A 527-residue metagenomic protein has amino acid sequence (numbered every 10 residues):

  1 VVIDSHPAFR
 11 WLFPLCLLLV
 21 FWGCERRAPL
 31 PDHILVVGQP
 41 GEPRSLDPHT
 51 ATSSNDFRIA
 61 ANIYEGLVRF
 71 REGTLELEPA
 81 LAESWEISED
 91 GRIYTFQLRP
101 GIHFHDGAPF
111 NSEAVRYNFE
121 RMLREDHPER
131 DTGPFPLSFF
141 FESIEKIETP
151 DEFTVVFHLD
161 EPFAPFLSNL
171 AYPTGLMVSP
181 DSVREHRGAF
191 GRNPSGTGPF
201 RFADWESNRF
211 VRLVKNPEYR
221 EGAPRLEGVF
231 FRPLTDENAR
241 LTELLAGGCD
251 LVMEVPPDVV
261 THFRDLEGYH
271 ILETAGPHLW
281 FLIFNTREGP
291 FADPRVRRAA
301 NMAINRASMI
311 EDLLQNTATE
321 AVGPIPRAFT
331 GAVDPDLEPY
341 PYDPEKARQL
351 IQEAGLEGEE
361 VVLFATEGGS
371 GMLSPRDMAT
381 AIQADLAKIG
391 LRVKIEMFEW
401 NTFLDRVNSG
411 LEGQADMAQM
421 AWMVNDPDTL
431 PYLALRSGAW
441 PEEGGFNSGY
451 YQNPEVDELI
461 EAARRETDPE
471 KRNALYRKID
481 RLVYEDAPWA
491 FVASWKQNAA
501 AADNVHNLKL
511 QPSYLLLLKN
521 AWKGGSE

Functional and structural regions predicted by a protein language model:
E25-A28, I389-L404, Y432-A502, E527: Extracytoplasmic/peripheral linker and loop segments enriched in polar/acidic and small residues with frequent Thr/Pro
R27, Q97, P134-D181: Surface-exposed binding/hinge segments that line and control ligand-binding clefts or catalytic entry sites
V37, G107, A387-A439: Periplasmic binding protein-like
G38-E89, E120, H127, N193-T197: N-terminal lobe/hinge region of extracytoplasmic solute-binding protein
R71-E72, E152, F163-P224, G228 (+4 more regions): Gly/Pro-rich hinge or "lid" segments in bacterial periplasmic/extracellular proteins
E83-E129, V156, E243, P290-A292: Aromatic- and charge-enriched surface segment that lines or borders ligand/interaction sites
E320-E353, S370-D377: Structural transition elements
A499-E527: Long beta-strand-rich cores associated with HINT superfamily self-processing modules
